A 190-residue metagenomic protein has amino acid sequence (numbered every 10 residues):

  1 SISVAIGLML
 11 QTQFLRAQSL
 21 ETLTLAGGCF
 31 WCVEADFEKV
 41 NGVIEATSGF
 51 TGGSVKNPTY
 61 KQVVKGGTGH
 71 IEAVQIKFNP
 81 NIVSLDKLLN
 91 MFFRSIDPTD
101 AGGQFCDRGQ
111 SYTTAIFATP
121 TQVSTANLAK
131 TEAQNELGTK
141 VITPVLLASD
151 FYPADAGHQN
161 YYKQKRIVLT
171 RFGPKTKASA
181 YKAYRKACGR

Functional and structural regions predicted by a protein language model:
S1-Q11: Bacterial N-terminal signal peptides
R16-R190: Flexible coil/turn and secondary-structure edge motifs
